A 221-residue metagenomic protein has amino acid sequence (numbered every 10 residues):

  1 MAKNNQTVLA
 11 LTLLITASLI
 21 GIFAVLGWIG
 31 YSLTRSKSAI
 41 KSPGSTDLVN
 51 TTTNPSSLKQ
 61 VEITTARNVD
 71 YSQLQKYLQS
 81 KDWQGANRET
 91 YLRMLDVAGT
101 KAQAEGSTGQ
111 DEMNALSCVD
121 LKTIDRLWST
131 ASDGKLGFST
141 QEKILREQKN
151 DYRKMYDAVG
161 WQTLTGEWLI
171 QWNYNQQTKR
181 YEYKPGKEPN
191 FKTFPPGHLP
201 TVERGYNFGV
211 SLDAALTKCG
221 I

Functional and structural regions predicted by a protein language model:
M1-I15: Short, low-complexity patches enriched in S/T/P/G
Q6, L33-R35, S57: Intrinsically disordered low-complexity regions specifically enriched for long asparagine
I22-S42: Hydrophobic single-pass membrane-insertion segments
K37-P55: Juxtamembrane proline-rich low-complexity "stalk" or linker regions positioned immediately after a signal peptide
S57-I221: Surface-exposed peri-terminal alpha-helical interaction modules
